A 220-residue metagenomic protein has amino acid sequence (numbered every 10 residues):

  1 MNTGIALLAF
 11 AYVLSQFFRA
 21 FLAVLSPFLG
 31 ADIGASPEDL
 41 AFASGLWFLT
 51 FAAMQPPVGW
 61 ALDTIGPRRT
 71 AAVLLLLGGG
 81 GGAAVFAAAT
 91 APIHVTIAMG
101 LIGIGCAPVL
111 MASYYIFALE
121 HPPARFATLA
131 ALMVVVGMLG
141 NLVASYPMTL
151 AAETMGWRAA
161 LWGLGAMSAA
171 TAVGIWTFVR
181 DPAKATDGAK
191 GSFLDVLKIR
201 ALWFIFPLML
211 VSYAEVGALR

Functional and structural regions predicted by a protein language model:
G4-P37, V58, L219-R220: Extracytoplasmic
L8, I93-M99, F204-I205: Short hydrophobic/alpha-helical segments at membrane-entry points of transmembrane helices in Major Facilitator
A20, F48-P56, N141-L142: Residue-level signature of mid-helix packing/kink "hotspots" within the transmembrane helices of 12-pass Major
L22-A23, A201-R220: Extracytoplasmic gate region of multi-pass secondary transporters
A53-A91: Conserved MFS/SLC helix-loop-helix module at the cytosolic interface between two early adjacent transmembrane helices
A98-V136: Cytoplasmic helix-loop-helix junction between adjacent transmembrane helices in 12-TM secondary transporters
L132-T177: Helix-loop-helix hairpin linking two adjacent transmembrane segments in secondary transporters
R180-F206: Juxtamembrane intracellular "pre-TM" segments in multi-pass secondary transporters
